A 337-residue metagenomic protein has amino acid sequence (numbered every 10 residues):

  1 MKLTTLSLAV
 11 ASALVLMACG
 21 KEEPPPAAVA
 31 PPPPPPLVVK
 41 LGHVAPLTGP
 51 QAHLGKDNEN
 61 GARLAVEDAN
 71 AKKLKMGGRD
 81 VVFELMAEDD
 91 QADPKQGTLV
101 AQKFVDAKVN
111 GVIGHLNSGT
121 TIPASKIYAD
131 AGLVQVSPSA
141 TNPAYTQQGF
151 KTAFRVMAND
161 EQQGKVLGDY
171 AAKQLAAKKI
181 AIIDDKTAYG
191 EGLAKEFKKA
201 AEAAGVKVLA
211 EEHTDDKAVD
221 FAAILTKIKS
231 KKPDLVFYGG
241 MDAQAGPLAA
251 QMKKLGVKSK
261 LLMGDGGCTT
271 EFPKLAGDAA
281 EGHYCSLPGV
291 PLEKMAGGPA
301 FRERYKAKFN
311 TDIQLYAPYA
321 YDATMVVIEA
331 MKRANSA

Functional and structural regions predicted by a protein language model:
C19-E22: Bacterial signal peptide processing site
P26, H53-N58, L74-Q147, V156 (+2 more regions): Beta-alpha junction/loop-to-helix N-cap segments that form part of ligand/metal-binding clefts
P34, V38, G42-R63, E88-P94 (+4 more regions): Extracytoplasmic "Venus flytrap"
P34-P36, N60-L85, E202-G205: Signal peptide-proximal N-terminal region of secreted/periplasmic/extracellular or secretory-lumen proteins
V109-E211, K260-Y284: Extracytoplasmic ligand/sensor domains, especially the bilobed periplasmic-binding protein
K232, V326-A337: Extracellular/periplasmic bilobal clamshell ligand-binding domains
A249-Y321, K332-N335: Extracellular/periplasmic periplasmic-binding protein-like sensory domains
